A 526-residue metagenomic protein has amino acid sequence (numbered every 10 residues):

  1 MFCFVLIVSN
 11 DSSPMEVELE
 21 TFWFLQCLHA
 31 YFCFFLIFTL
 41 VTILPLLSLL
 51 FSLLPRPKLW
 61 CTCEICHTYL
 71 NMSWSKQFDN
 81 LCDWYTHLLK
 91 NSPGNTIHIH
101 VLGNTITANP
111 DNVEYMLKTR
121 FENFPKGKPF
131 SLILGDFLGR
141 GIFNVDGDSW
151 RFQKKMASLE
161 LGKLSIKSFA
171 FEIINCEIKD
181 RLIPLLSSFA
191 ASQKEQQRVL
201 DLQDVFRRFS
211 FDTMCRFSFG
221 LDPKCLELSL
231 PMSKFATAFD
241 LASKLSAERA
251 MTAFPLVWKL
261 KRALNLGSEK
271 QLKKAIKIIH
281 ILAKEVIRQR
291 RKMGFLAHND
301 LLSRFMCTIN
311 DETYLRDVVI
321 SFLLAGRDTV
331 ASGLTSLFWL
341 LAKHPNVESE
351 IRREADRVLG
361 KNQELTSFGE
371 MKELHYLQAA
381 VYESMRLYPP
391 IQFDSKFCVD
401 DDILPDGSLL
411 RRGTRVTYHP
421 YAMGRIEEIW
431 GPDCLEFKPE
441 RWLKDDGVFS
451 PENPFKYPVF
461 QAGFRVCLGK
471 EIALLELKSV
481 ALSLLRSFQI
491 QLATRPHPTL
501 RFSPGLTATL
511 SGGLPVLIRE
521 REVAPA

Functional and structural regions predicted by a protein language model:
F2-V5, N10-F152, L159, I173-I183 (+2 more regions): N-terminal membrane-proximal hinge/A-helix region immediately C-terminal to the signal-anchor transmembrane segment
S13-T42, H98-T105, S165-C176, S187-R216 (+6 more regions): Cytochrome P450
N71-G94, I281, E285-R288, E364-S408 (+1 more regions): Conserved cytochrome P450 K-helix E-x-x-R motif and the immediately C-terminal K′/meander segment
L159, A325, W442-L477, F502-S503: Cytochrome P450 heme-thiolate "Cys pocket" and heme-binding signature region
G162-K163, S243-A250, S268-L334, N362-E370 (+4 more regions): Conserved cytochrome P450 catalytic core segment spanning the I/J/K helices
S210, M214, A275, I279-A283 (+7 more regions): Central I-helix of cytochrome P450 enzymes
P345-V347, V416, K470-A508: Cytochrome P450 heme-binding "Cys pocket" and the immediately downstream C-terminal segment
Y418-V448: Conserved cytochrome P450 K-helix/beta-meander segment immediately N-terminal to the heme-binding cysteine loop
